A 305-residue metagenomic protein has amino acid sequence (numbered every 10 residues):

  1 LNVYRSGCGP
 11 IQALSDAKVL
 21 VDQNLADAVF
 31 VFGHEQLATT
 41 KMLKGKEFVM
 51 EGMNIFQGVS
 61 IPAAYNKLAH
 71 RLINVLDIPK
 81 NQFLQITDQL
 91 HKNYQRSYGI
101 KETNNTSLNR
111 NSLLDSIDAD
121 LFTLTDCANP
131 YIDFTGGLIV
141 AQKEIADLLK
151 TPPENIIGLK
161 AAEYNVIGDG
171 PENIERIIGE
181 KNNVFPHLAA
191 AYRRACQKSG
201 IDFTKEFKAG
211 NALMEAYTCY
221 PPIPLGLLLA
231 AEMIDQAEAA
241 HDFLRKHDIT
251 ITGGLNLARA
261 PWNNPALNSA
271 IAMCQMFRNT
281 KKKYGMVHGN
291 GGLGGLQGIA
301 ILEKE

Functional and structural regions predicted by a protein language model:
L1-A28, H34-E35, M42, L113-E305: Claisen-condensing/thiolase-fold acyl-transfer catalytic domains that form or cleave C-C bonds in fatty acid
C8-I11, Q23, I55-N66, N81 (+1 more regions): Short, amphipathic alpha-helical segments
F32, I86-L90, A162: Short acidic/histidine-centered micro-motifs embedded in hydrophobic/aromatic stretches that mark compact functional
F32-L76: Flexible glycine-/small-residue-enriched beta->alpha junction loops that bind anionic phosphate/pyrophosphate groups
K44-I61, S97-I117, G170: Short, flexible helix-coil linker/hinge segments at the edges of structured domains or between repeats
I61-S112: N-terminal leader/propeptide and maturation segments of large enzyme subunits in energy/redox metabolism and hydrolases
